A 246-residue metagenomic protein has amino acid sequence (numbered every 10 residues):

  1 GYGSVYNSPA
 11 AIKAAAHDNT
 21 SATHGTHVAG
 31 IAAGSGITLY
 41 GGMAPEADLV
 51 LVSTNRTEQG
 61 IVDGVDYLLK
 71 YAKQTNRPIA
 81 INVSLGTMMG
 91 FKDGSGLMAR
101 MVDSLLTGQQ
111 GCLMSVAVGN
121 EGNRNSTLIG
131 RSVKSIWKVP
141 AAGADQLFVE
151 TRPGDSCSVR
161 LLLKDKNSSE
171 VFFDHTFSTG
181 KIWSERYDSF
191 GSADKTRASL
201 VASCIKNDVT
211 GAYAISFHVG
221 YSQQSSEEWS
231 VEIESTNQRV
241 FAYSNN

Functional and structural regions predicted by a protein language model:
G1-I61, N76, Q109, G154-S156: Subtilisin-like serine protease catalytic core
G1-T26, G30, G42, E170-E227 (+1 more regions): Active-site core segment of subtilase-fold serine proteases
I37-T38, N55-E58, G86-G90, N120-R124: Solvent-exposed loop/turn segments at secondary-structure junctions within structured extracellular/periplasmic domains
I61-V62, Y71-P78, N123-R131: Extended charged low-complexity segments that act as oligomerization/scaffolding linkers
L68-D93, A117-V118, E234: Short acidic, glycine-rich surface-loop motifs adjacent to enzyme active sites
L97-G111: Catalytic-core regions built around general acid/base machinery
L113-K195: Polar, glycine-rich mid-to-C-terminal structural blocks that act as macromolecule-binding/assembly scaffolds
L147-V149, L161, S226-T236: Short, aromatic- and glycine-rich surface loops/edge beta-strands on solvent-exposed regions
